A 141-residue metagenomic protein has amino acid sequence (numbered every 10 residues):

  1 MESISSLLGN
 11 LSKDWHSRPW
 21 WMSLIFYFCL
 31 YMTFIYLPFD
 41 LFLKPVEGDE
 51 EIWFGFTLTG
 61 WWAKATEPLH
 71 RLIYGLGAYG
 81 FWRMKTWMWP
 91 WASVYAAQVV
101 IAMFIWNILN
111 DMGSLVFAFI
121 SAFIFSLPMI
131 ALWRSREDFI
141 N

Functional and structural regions predicted by a protein language model:
M1-N141: Topology signature of small-to-medium multi-pass alpha-helical membrane proteins
